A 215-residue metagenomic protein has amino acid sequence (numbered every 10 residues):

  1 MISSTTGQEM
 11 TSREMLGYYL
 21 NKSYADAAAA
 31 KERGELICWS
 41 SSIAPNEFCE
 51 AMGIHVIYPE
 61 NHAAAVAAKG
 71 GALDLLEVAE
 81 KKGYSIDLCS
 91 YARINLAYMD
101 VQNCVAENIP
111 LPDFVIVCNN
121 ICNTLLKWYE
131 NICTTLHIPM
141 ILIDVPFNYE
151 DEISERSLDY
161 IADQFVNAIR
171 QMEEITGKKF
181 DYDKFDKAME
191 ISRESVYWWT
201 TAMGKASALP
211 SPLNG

Functional and structural regions predicted by a protein language model:
M1-L36, A162-G215: A charged, amphipathic alpha-helical module
C38-S40, V56-P59, V115-V117, P139-D144 (+1 more regions): A structural signal for short, well-ordered beta-strand segments and their strand-loop junctions that often border
W39-N108, D113, N120-I121, W128-Y129: An N-terminal, globular interaction/scaffold subdomain
A51, T134-T135, E174: Residues at alpha-helix termini
I54, I138, K178: Short glycine/serine/threonine/alanine-rich loop segments
A72-V78, A92-A97, Y149-S157, E174-D181: Low-complexity, flexible helical/coil segments
L96-R170: Acidic/His-rich segments in extracytoplasmic proteins that coordinate ligands and/or metal ions
